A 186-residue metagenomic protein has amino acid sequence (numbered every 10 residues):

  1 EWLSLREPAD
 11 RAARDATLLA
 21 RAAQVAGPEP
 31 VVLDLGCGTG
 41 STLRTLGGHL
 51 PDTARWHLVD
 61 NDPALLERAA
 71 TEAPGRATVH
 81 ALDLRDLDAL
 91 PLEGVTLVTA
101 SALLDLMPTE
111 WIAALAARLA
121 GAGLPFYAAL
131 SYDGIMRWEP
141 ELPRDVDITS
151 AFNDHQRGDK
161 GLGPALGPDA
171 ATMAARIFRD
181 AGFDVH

Functional and structural regions predicted by a protein language model:
E1-A26: Class I SAM-dependent methyltransferase Rossmann-like catalytic core, especially the SAM/SAH-binding loop
E29-G38: Conserved class I S-adenosyl-L-methionine
L43-L87: Class I SAM-dependent methyltransferase SAM/SAH-binding core
D86-G94: Short amphipathic alpha-helix with an adjacent loop that forms part of the alpha/beta core around
T99: A conserved beta-strand element that flanks and buttresses the S-adenosyl-L-methionine
A102-L103: Short catalytic micro-motifs in class I SAM-dependent methyltransferases
L106-L119: A short, conserved alpha-helix within the catalytic core of class I
L124-H186: Conserved catalytic/acceptor-binding region of the Class I
